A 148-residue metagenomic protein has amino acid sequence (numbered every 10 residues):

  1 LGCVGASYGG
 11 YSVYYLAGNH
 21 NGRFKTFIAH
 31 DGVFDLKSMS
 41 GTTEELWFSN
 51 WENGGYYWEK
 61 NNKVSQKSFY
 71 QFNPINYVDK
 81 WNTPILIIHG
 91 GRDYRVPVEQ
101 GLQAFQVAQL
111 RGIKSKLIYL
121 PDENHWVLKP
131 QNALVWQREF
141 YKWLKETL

Functional and structural regions predicted by a protein language model:
L1-L148: Active-site-proximal cap/loop segments of hydrolase catalytic domains
